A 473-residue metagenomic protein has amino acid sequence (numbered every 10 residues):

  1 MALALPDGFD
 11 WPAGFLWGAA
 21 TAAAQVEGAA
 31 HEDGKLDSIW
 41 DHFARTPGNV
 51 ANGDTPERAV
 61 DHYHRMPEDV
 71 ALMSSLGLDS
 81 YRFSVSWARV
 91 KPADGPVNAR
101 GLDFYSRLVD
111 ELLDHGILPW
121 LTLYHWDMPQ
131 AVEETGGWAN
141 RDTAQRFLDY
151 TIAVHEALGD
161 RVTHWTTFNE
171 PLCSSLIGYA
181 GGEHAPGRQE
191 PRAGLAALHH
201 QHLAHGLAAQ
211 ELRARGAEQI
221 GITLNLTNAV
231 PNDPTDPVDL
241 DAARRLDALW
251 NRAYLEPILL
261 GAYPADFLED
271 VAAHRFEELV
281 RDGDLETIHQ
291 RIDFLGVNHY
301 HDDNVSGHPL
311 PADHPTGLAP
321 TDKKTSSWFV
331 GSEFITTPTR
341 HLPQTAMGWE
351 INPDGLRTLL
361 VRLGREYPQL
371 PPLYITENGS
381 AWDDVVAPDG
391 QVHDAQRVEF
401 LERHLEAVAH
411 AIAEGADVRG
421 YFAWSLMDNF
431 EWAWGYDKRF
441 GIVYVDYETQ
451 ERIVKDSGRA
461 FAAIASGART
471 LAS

Functional and structural regions predicted by a protein language model:
A2-V50, S74, A93-G95, L102-S473: Active-site region of glycoside hydrolase catalytic domains
G14-L16, Y63, S80: A common structural microfeature
A51-R65, W138-R141: Active-site mouth loops of central-metabolism enzymes
H62-D69, P92, G101: Internal amphipathic alpha-helical repeat/solenoid segments
R65-S86, Q290, F294, E366: Catalytic domains of carbohydrate-active enzymes, especially glycoside hydrolases
V85-A99: Glycine-rich, proline-tolerant flexible connector loops at the mouths of alpha/beta enzymes
